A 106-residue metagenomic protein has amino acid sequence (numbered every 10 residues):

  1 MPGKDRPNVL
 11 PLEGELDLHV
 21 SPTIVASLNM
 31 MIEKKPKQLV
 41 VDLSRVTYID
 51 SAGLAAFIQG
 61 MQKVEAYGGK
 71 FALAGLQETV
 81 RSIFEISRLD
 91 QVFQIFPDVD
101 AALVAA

Functional and structural regions predicted by a protein language model:
M1-P11: Short beta-strand/loop segment at the start of cytosolic alpha/beta domains
L10-L12, V41-D42: Conserved beta-strand segments of the P-loop GTPase G domain that flank and frequently precede/overlap
L18-F93: Amphipathic alpha-helical interaction surfaces in cytosolic regulatory modules
S21, V99-D100: Residues at or immediately preceding the N-termini of alpha-helices
E78, D100-A101: Acidic phosphotransfer microenvironment of two-component signaling modules
Q94-D98: Short acidic-hydrophobic, aromatic-tinged amphipathic segments that line or gate anion-handling sites
A102-A106: A short, charged, amphipathic alpha-helix used as a generic interaction element across diverse proteins
